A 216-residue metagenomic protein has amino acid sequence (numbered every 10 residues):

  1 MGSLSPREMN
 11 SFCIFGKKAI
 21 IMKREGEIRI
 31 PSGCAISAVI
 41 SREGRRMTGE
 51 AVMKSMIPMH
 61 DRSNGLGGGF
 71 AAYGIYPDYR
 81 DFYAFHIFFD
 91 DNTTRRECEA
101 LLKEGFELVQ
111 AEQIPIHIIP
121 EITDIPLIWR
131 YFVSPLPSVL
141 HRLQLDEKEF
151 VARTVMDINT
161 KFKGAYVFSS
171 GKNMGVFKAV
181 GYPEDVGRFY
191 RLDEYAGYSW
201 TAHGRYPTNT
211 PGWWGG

Functional and structural regions predicted by a protein language model:
P6, F12-G216: N-terminal segments that mediate ammonia production and transfer in glutamine-dependent amidotransferase systems
